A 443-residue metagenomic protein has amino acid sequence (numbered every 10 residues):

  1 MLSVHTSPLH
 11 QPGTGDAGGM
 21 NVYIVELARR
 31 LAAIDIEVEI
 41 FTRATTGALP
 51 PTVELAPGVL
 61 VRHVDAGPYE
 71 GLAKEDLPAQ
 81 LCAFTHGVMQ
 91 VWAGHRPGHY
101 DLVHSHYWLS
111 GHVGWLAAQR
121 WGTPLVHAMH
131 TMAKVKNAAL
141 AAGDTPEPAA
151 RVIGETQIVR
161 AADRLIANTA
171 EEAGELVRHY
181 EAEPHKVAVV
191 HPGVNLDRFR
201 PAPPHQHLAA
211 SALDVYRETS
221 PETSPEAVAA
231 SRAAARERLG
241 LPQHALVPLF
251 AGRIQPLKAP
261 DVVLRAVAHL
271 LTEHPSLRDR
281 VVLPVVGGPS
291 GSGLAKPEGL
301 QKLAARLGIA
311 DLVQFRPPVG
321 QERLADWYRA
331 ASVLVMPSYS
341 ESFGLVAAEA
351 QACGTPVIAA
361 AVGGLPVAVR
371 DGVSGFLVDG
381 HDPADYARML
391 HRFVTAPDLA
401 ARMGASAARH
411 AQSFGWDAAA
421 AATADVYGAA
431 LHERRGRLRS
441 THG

Functional and structural regions predicted by a protein language model:
M1-V61, R439: N-terminal subdomain of nucleotide-sugar transferases
E171, G193: Carbohydrate-associated surface elements
A210-E222, P242-K258, L264-V267, P284: Conserved donor-binding/catalytic core segment of Leloir-type glycosyltransferases
G287, P297-V319: Nucleotide-activated donor-binding/catalytic signature segment of Leloir-type glycosyltransferases, i.e., the conserved
D326-A331: Short alpha-helical donor nucleotide-sugar binding micro-motif in glycosyltransferases
Y339: Aromatic "clamp/platform" in nucleotide-sugar-dependent glycosyltransferases that forms part of the donor/acceptor
P356-A359, V369: Short hydrophobic beta-strand element within catalytic cores of glycosyltransferases and related nucleotide-activated
D371-G372, F376-P383, R392-P397: Conserved acidic donor-binding segment of nucleotide-sugar-dependent glycosyltransferases
